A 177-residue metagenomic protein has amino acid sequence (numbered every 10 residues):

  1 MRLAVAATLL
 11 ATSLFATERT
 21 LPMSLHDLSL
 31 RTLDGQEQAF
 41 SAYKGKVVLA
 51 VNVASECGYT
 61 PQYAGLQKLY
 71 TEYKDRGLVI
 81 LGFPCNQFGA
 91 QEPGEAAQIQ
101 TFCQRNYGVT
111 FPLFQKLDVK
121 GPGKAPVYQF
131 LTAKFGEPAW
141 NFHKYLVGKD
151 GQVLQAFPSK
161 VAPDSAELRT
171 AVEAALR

Functional and structural regions predicted by a protein language model:
M1-A7: Sec-dependent signal peptide recognition, specifically the positively charged N-region followed immediately by
T8-T17: Hydrophobic h-region of N-terminal signal peptides that target proteins for export in Gram-negative bacteria
T17-S41: N-terminal "domain-start" segment that seeds a small globular fold
T32, N52-E56: Amphipathic alpha-helical repeat scaffolds
K44-L49: Local sequence-structure signature of Cys/Sec-based thiol-disulfide redox active-site neighborhoods
Y59-K124: Structural microenvironment flanking redox-active thiols in thiol-disulfide oxidoreductases
P126-R177: Thiol-/selenol-based redox modules, centered on thioredoxin-like and closely related oxidoreductase domains
